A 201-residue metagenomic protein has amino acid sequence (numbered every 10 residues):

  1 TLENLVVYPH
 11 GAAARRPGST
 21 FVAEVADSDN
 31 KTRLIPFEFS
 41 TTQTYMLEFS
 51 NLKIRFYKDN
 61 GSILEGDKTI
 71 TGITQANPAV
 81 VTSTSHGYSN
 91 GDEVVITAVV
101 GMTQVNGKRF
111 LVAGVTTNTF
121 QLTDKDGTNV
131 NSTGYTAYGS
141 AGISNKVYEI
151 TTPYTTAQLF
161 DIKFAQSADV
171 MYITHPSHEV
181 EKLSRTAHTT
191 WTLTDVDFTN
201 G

Functional and structural regions predicted by a protein language model:
T1-G66, H178-G201: N-terminal beta-propeller domains
D27-T41, T152-S167: Structural signature of eukaryotic scaffold interfaces centered on beta-propeller domains
G61-Q166, H175-E179, F198-N200: Small/polar beta-strand repeat architecture
